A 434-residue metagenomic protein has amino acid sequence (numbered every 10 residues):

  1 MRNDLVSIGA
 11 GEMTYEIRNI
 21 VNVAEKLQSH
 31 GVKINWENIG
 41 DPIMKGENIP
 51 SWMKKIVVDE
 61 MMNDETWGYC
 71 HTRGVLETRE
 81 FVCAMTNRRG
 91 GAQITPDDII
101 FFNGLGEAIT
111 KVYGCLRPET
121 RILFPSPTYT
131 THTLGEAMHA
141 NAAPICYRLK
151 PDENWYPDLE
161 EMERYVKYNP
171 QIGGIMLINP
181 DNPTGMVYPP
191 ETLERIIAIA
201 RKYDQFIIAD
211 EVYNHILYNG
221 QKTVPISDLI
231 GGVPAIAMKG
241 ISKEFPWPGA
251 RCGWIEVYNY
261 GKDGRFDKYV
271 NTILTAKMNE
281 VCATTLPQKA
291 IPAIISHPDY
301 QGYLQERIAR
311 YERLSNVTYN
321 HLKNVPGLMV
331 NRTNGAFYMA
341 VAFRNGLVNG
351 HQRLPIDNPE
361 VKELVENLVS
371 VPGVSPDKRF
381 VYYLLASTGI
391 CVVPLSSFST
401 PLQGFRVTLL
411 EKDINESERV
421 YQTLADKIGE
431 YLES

Functional and structural regions predicted by a protein language model:
R2-G104, K111, D158-E161, I294-H297 (+1 more regions): N-terminal small-domain helix-loop-helix segment of the aminotransferase-like
I20, E37, V82, I99 (+12 more regions): Generic structural signal for small/hydrophobic residues in well-ordered secondary structure, especially within
H30, K202-Y203, V233, T388: Helix C-cap/helix->beta junction micro-motif
I34-W36, H71, M238, M329-N334 (+1 more regions): Short beta-strand
M62-K202, I208, N214-L229, I236 (+3 more regions): Conserved core of the PLP fold type I
A84, R88, A92-Q93, L123 (+3 more regions): PLP-dependent enzyme catalytic core of the Aspartate aminotransferase-like
D228-E312, N316-V325, M329, Q422 (+2 more regions): Conserved core segment of the aminotransferase class I/II
Q288, P292, I308-Y319, M329-G346 (+2 more regions): Conserved glycine-rich beta-strand-loop-beta hairpin in the small C-terminal domain of fold type I
